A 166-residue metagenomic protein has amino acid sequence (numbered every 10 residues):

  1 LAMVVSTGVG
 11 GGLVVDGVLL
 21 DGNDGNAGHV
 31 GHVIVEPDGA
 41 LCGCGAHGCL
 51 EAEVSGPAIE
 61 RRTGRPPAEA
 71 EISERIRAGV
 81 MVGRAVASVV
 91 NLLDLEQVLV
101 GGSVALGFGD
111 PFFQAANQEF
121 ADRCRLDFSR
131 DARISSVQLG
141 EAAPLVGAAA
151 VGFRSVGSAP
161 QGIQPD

Functional and structural regions predicted by a protein language model:
L1-V4, G10-G12, L41-G43: Short glycine-aspartate micro-motif
V5, G25: A short catalytic or substrate-binding loop motif that flags glycine-/basic-rich loops and adjacent residues that bind
S6-G8, V104-A105: Short glycine-rich anion-binding loops that position phosphate/pyrophosphate groups of nucleotides and phosphorylated
V14, L19, I34-D166: ATP-binding/phosphotransfer module of carbohydrate and carboxylate kinases, centering on a glycine-rich
N26-V35: Short, intrinsically disordered, charge-biased short linear motifs at domain edges
